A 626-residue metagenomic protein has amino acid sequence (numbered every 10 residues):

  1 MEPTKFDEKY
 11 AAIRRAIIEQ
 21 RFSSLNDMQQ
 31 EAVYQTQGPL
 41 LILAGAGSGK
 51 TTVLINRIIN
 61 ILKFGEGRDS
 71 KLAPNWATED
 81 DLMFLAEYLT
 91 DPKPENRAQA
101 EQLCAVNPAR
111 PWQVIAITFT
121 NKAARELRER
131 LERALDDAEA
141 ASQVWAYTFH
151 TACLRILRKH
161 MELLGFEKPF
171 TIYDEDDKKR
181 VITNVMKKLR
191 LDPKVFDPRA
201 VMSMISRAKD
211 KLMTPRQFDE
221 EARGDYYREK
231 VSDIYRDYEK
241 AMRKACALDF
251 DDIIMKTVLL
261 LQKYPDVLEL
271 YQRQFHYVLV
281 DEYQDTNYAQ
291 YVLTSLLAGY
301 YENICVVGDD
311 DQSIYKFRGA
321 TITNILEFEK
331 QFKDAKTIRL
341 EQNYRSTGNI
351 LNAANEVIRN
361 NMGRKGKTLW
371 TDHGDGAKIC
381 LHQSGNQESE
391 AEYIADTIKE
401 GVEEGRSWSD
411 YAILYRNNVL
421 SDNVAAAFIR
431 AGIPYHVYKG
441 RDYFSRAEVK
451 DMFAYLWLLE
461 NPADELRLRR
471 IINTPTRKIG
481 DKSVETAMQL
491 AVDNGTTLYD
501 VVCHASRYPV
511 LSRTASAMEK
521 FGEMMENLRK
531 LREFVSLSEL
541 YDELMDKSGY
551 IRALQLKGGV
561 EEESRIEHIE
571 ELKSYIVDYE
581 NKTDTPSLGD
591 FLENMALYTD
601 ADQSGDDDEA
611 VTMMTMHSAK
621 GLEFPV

Functional and structural regions predicted by a protein language model:
M1-E167, I172, E269, T323 (+1 more regions): P-loop NTPase Walker
S23-L25, Q30-V33, G38-A46, A73-N75 (+11 more regions): Inter-lobe coupling/hinge region of RecA-like P-loop helicase motors
S24, Y88-A100, F149-C153, E229-Y277 (+3 more regions): Conserved helicase/translocase P-loop NTPase motor core
Y34, G38, V106-P111, L259-V278 (+1 more regions): Short basic/glycine-enriched coil/helix segment immediately N-terminal to the Walker B
T36, P111, F119, A138-V144 (+5 more regions): ATP-hydrolysis module of ASCE/P-loop NTPase motor domains, specifically the Walker B Asp-Glu catalytic pair
S48, V280, Q284-G363, K367-D372 (+3 more regions): Conserved helicase motor core of SF1/SF2 NTP-dependent helicases
S48-L54, D69, L89, K93-N107 (+5 more regions): Helicase P-loop NTPase motor core
E220, G224, S407, S421-I433 (+2 more regions): Conserved helicase C-terminal RecA-like lobe
